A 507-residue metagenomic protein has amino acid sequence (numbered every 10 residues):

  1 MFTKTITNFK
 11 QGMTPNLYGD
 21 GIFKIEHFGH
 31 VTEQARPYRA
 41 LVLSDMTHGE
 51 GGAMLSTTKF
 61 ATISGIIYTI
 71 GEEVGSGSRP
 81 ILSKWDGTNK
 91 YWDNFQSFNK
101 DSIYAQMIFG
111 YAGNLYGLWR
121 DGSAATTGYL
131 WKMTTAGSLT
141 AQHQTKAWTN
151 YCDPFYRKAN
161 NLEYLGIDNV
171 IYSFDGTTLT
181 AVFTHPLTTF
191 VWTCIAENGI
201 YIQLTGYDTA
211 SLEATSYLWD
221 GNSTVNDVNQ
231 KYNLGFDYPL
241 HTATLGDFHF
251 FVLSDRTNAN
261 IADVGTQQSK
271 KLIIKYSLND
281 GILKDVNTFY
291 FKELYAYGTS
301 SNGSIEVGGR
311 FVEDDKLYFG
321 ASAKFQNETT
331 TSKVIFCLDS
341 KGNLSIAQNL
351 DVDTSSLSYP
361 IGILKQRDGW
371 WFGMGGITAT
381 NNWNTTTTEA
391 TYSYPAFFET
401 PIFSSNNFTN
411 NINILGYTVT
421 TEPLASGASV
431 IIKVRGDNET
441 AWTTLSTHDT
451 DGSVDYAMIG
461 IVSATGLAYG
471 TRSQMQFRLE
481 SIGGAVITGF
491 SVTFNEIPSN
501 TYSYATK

Functional and structural regions predicted by a protein language model:
M1-K100, Y104-N114, L118-T140, P154 (+9 more regions): N-terminal beta-propeller domains
F2-F9, Y18, I22, M133 (+1 more regions): Non-cytosolic beta-sandwich-type ligand-binding/adhesion modules
A53-M54, K100-D101, A147-N150, P186-L187 (+4 more regions): Conserved loop/turn at the beginning of each blade in beta-propeller domains
T57, Y104-A105, Y151-C152, F190-V191 (+4 more regions): Conserved positions at the start
Y91-F98, T140-K146, T180-P186, V225-N233 (+4 more regions): Beta-propeller fold detector
N287-E306, K341-R367: Conserved blade-ending motifs and adjacent loop-strand segments that build the rim/top face of beta-propeller domains
S358-P401: Blade-level signature of beta-propeller repeat domains, shared across WD40, Kelch, NHL, RCC1 and BNR/Asp-box propellers
N500-K507: Oligomerization/assembly interface segments of phage tail-like spikes and tubes
